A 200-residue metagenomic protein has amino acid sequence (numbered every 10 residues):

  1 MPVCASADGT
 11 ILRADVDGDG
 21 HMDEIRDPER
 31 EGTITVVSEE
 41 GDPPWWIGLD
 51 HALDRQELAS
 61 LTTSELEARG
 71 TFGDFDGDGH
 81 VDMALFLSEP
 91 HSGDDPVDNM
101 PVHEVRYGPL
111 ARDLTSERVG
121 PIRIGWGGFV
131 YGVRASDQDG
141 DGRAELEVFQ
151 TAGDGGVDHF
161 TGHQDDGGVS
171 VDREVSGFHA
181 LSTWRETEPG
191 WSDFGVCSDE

Functional and structural regions predicted by a protein language model:
M1-E200: Beta-propeller-forming repeat regions
